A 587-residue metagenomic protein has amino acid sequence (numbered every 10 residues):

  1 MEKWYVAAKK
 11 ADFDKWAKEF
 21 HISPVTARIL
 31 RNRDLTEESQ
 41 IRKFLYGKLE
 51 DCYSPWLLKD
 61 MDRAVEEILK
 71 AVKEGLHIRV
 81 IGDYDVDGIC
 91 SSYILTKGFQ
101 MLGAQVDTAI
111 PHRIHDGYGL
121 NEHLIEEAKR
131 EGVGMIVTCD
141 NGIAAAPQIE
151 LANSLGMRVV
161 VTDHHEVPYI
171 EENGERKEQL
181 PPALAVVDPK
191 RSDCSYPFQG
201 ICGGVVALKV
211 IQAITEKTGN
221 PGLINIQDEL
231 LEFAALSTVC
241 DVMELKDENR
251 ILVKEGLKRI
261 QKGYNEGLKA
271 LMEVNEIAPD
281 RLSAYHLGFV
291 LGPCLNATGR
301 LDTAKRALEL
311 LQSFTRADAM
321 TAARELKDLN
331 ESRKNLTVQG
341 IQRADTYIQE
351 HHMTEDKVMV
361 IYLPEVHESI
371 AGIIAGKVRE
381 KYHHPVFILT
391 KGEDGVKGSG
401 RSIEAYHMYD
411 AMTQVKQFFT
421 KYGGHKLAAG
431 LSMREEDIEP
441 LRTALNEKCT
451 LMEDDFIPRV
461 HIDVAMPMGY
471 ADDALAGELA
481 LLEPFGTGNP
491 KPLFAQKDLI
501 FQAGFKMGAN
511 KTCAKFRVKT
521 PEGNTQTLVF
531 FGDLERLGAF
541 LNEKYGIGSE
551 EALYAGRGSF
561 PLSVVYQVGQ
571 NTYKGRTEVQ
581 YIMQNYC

Functional and structural regions predicted by a protein language model:
K3-Y5: Non-catalytic interface/linker regions that flank or bridge core catalytic/transmembrane domains
A7-G134, L155, N173-R176, P182 (+3 more regions): Hydrophobic helix-and-loop "lid/oligomerization" segment in the mid-to-C-terminal part of catalytic domains
L30, V137, N296, L479 (+1 more regions): A residue-level signal for conserved active-site and pocket-lining positions in enzyme catalytic cores
K70-H77, D318-R324, D328-Y362, Q414-C587: Mid-to-C-terminal polyanion-binding domains and interfaces
V80, V137, V160-V161, T238 (+1 more regions): Residue-level marker for buried hydrophobic side chains located in beta-strands that build the well-ordered beta-sheet
E126-G204, L208-N220, N225, E229: Active-site cavity-forming subdomains of large catalytic enzyme subunits
P147-L151, M359, I374, E478: A short acidic, amphipathic alpha-helical/loop segment
H164-H165, H367, H425, C513: Histidine-centered active-site/metal-ligand motif
